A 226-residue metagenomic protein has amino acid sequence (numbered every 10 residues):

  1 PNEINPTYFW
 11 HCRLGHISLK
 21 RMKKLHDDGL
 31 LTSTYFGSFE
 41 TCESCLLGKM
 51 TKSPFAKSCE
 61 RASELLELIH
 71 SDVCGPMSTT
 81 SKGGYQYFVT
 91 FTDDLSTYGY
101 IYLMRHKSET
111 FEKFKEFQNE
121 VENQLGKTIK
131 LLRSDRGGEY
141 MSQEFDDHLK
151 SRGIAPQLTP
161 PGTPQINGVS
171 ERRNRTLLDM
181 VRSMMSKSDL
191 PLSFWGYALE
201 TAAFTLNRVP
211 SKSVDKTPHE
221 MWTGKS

Functional and structural regions predicted by a protein language model:
P1-S226: HHCC-type zinc-binding knuckle of retroelement integrases
